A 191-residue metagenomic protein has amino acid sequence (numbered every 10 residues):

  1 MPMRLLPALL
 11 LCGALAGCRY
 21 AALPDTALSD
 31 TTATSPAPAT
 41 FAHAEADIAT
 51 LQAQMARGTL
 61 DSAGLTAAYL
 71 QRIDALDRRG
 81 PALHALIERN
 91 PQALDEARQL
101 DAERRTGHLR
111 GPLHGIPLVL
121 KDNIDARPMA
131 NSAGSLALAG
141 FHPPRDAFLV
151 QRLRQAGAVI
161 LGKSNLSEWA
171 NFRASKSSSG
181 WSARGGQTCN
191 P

Functional and structural regions predicted by a protein language model:
M3-Q99: An N-terminal boundary/leader segment
T50-L51, G107, L149, S178: Residues within well-ordered alpha-helices
S62-A63, R110, V150: Internal amphipathic alpha-helical segments of the cytochrome P450 catalytic fold
R78-F141: N-terminal, positively charged, Ser/Thr/Ala/Gly-biased leader segments that form transit/presequence-like amphipathic
L113-P191: Short glycine/serine-rich loop/turn segments
